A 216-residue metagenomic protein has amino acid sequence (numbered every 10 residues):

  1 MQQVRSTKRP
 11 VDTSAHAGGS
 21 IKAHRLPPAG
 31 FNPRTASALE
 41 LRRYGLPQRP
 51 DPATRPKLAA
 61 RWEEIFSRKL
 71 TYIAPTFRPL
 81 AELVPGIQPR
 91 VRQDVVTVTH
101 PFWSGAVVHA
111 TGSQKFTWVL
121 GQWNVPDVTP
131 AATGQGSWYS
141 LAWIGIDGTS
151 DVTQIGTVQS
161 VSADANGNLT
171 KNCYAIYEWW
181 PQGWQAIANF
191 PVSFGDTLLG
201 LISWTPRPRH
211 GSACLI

Functional and structural regions predicted by a protein language model:
M1-I216: Exposed, interaction-prone regions of secreted/extracellular proteins
